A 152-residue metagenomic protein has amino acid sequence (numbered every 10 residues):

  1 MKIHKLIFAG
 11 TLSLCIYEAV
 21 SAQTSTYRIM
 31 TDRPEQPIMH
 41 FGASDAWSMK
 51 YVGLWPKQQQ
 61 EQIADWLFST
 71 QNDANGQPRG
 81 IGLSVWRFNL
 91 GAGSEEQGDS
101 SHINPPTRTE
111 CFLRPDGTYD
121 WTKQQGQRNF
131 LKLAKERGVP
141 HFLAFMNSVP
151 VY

Functional and structural regions predicted by a protein language model:
M1-Q23: Bacterial Sec-dependent N-terminal signal peptides
T24-Y152: N-terminal catalytic cores of secreted or lumenal carbohydrate-active enzymes
